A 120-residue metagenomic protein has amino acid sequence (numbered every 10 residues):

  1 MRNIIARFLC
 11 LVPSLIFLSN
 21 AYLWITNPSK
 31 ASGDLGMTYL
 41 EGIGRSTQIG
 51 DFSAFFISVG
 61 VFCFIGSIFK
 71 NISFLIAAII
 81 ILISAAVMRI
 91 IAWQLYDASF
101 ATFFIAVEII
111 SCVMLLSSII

Functional and structural regions predicted by a protein language model:
M1-F17: Cytosolic juxtamembrane helix and N-cap/initiation of the first transmembrane helix
I16-S46: Hydrophobic transmembrane helix segments
F17-N20, I81-I91: Aromatic-anchored segments of alpha-helical transmembrane domains
G33-G44, C63-I72, I91: Short juxtamembrane and helix-loop transition motifs at transmembrane-helix boundaries in membrane proteins
G44-I65, I80: Core segments of alpha-helical transmembrane spans in multipass integral membrane proteins
I68, V87-F103, I120: Membrane-helix boundary connector in multi-pass membrane proteins
N71-I81: Membrane-interfacial loop-to-transmembrane alpha-helix junctions, especially the N-terminal start
I110-I120: Membrane-water interface at the C-terminal end of transmembrane alpha helices
